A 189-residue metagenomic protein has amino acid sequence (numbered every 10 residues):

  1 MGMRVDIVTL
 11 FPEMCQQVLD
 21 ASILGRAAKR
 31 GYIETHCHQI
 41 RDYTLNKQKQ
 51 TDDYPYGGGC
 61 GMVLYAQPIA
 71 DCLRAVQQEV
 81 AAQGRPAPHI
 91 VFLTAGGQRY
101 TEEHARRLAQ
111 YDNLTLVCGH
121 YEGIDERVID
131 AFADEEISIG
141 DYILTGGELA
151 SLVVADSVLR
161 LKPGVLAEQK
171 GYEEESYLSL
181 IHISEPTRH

Functional and structural regions predicted by a protein language model:
G2-D42: Glycine-rich, flexible N-terminal cofactor/catalytic loop recognition
D6-V8, H36-H38, V91, L114-T115 (+1 more regions): Hydrophobic/aromatic beta-strand patches that form the interior of the parallel beta-sheet core in alpha/beta enzyme
C15, L24-G25, T51-P55, V76 (+1 more regions): N-terminal targeting/anchoring "stem" of glycan-biosynthesis enzymes
Q39-Q50, D134: Short, hydrophobic/aliphatic alpha-helical segments
T51-C72: Short, structured active-site "lid" loops
Y65-H120: S-adenosyl-L-methionine/SAH cofactor-binding core of RNA-modifying enzymes
I124, V128-Y177: Structured adenosyl-cofactor binding patch, chiefly the S-adenosyl-L-methionine
I181-H189: Conserved small/polar residues in nucleotide/adenosyl-binding loops
